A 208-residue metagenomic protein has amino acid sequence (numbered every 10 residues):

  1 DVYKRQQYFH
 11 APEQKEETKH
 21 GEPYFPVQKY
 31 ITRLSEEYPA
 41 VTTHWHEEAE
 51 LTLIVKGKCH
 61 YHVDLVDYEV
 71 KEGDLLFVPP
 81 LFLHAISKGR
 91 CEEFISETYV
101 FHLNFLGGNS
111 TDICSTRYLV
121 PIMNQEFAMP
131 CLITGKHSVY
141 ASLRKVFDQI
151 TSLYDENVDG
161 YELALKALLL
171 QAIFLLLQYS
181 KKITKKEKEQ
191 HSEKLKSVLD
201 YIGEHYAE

Functional and structural regions predicted by a protein language model:
D1-L75, L81-F82, S115-R117, F127-C131: Generic protein-terminus/edge-of-domain signal
R5-Q28, L83, S87-S152: A hydrophobic/aromatic-rich effector-binding and dimerization subdomain of bacterial HTH-type transcriptional regulators
H60, A85, H205: Detector for the N-terminal beta1/A-loop initiation region of ABC nucleotide-binding domains
D64-L65, K88-R90, T111, K185-E187: Short, solvent-exposed loop/turn segments at secondary-structure boundaries
E69, A85, Y201: Conserved beta-strand positions that form and line the central face of beta-propeller blades
M129-Y140, Y154-E208: Short, Lys/Arg-enriched, Trp-marked, Pro/Gly-tolerant hinge/linker segments that flank
